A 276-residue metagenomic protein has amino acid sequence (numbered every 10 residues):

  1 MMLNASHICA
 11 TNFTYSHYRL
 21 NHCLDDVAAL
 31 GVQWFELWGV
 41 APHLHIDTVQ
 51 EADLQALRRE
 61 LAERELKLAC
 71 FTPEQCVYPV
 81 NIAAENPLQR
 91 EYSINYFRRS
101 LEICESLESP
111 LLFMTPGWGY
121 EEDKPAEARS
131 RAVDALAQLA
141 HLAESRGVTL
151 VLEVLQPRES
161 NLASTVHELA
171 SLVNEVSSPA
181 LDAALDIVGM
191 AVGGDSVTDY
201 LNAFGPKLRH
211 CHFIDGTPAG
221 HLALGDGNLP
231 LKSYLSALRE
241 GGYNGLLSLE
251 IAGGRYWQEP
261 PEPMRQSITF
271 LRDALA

Functional and structural regions predicted by a protein language model:
M1-C9, C70-A83, P116-Y120: N-terminal small/glycine-rich loop or linker at the start of catalytic domains across soluble metabolic enzymes
M1-C9, T14-G31, R58, A62 (+2 more regions): Histidine-acidic metal/acid-base catalytic patches
T14-S16, G39-A41, E74-V77, G117-Y120 (+4 more regions): Active-site-proximal loop/turn and secondary-structure-junction residues that shape catalytic pockets, frequently
H22, E63, V80-D182, V192: Active-site acidic/histidine proton-transfer and metal-coordination neighborhood in alpha/beta enzyme cores
Q33-W34, K67, P110, T149 (+1 more regions): Residue-level detector of anion-binding/catalytic polar loops
W38-L61, P116-D123: Glycine-rich, proline-tolerant flexible connector loops at the mouths of alpha/beta enzymes
I46, Q50-D53, N86-S93, P125-A128 (+6 more regions): Residue-level preference for long, well-ordered alpha-helices that form the structural scaffold of enzyme catalytic
